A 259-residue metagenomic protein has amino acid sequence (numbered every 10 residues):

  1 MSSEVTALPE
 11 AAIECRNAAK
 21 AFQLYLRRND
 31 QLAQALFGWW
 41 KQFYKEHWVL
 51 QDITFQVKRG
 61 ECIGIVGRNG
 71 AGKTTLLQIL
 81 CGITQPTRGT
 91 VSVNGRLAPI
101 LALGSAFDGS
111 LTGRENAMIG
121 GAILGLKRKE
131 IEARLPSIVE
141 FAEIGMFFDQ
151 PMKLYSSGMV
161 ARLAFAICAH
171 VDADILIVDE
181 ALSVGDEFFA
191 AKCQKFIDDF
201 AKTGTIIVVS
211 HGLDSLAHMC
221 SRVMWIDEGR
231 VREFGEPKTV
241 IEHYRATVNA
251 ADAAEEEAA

Functional and structural regions predicted by a protein language model:
M1-Q51, P237-A259: Pre-NBD coupling/linker segments of ABC/ABC-like ATPases
A33-F37, A98, M118, E130-F147 (+1 more regions): Conserved ABC ATPase "signature" region
V66-R68: The feature captures the beta-strand-to-loop junction immediately N-terminal to the Walker
A190-K202: Helical segment within the ABC ATPase nucleotide-binding domain
G212-H218: Conserved H-loop
H218-W225: Conserved catalytic segment of ABC-fold P-loop ATPases
E228-G229, Y244: Conserved ABC ATPase "signature" C-loop
